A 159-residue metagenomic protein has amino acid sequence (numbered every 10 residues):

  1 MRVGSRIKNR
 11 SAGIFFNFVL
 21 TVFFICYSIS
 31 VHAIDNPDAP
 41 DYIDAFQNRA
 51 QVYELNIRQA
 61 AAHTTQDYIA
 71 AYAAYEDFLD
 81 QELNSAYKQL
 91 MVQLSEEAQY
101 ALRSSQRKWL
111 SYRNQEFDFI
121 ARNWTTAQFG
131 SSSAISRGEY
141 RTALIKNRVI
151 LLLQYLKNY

Functional and structural regions predicted by a protein language model:
M1-I14: N-terminal secretory signal peptides that target proteins for export/translocation
S11-F23: Sec-dependent signal peptide hydrophobic core
F23-F24, Y159: Amphipathic, positively biased hydrophobic alpha-helical segments used for protein targeting and membrane insertion
S28-S30: N-terminal signal peptide c-region/cleavage motif recognized by signal peptidases
H32-Y159: N-terminal alpha-helical modules
